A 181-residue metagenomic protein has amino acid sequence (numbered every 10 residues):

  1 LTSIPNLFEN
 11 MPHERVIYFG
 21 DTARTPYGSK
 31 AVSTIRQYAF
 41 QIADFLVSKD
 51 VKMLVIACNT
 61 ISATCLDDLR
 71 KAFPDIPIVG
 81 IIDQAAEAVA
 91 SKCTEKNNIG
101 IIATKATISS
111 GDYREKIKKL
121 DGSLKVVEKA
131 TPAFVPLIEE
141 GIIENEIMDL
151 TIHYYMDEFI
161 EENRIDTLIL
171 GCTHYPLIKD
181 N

Functional and structural regions predicted by a protein language model:
L1-N181: Non-catalytic structural scaffold of enzyme domains
